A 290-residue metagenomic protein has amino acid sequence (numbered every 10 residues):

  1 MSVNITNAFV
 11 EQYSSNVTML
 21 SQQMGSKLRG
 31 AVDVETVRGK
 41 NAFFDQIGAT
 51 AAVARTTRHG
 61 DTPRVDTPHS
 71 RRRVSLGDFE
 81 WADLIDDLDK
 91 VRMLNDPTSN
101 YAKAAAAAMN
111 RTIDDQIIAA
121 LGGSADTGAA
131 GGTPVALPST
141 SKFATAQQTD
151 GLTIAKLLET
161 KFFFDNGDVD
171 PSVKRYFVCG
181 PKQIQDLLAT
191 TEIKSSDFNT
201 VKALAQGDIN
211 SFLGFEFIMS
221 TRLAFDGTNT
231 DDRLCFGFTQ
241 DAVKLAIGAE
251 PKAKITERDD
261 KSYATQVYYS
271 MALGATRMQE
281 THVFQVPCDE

Functional and structural regions predicted by a protein language model:
S2-R29, D33-V53, R58, T67-S75 (+3 more regions): Sequence/fold signature of self-assembling virion shell proteins
F44, P68-A130, D165-P181, F217 (+1 more regions): Long, contiguous amphipathic alpha-helices that act as assembly "spine/axial" helices in icosahedral shell and virion
D45-Q46, R64, D78-A82, G131-P138 (+1 more regions): Short amphipathic alpha-helical segments, especially helix-boundary/capping motifs
T57-T62, A105: Short, polar loop/linker segments at the starts of domains and inter-domain junctions
D61, I118-G122, F284: Flexible domain-boundary/linker segments
H69, Y101, A108, D126-P134 (+4 more regions): Short alpha-helical interface elements
G123, K182-D186, L223-F225: Short, catalytically relevant binding-site loops at active-site mouths
A129-K202: Extended, solvent-exposed, turn-rich assembly/linker loops in the middle of proteins
